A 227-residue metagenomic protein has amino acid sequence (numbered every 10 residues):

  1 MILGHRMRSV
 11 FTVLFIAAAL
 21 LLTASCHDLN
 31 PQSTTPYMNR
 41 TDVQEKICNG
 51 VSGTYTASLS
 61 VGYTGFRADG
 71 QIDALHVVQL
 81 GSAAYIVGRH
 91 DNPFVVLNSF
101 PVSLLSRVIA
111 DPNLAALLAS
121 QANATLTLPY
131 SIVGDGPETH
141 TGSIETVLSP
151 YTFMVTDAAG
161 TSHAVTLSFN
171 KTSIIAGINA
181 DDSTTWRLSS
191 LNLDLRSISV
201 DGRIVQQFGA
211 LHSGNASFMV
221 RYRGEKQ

Functional and structural regions predicted by a protein language model:
M1-C26: Sec-dependent bacterial lipoprotein signal peptides
L20-T54, S58, Q227: Bacterial Sec-dependent N-terminal signal peptides
L29-R40, S190-Q227: Edge beta-strand at a domain terminus
E45-F94: Post-signal-peptide N-terminal segment of Sec-exported extracytoplasmic proteins
T56-G65, F100-P101, E145-A158, R187-V205: Generic short beta-strand segments
Q71-I72, S162, N215-M219: Short, mixed charged/polar active-site loops that provide acid/base catalysis or chelate metal/phosphate cofactors
V77-T184: Predominantly extracellular/secreted and cell-surface proteins with exposed, flexible low-complexity segments
